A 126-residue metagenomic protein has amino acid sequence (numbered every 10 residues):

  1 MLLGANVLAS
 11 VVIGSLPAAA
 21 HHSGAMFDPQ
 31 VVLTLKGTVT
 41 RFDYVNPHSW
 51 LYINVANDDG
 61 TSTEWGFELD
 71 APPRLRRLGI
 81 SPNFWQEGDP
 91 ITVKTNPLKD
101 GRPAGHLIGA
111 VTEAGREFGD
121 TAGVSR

Functional and structural regions predicted by a protein language model:
L2-S15: Bacterial N-terminal signal peptides
A18-L33: Short boundary/loop segments of OB/S1/cold-shock single-stranded nucleic-acid-binding domains
G37-V39: Conserved hydrophobic positions within beta-strands
V45-A56: Short aromatic-glycine-enriched beta-strand elements
D58-D70: A short macromolecule-binding patch
L69-R77: Short, structured beta-strand/loop micro-motifs enriched in basic residues and often containing a Trp
R77-T92: Short nucleic-acid-contacting surface segments enriched for D/E, G, S/T with interspersed K/R
L98-A122: OB-fold/S1-family single-stranded nucleic acid-binding modules
